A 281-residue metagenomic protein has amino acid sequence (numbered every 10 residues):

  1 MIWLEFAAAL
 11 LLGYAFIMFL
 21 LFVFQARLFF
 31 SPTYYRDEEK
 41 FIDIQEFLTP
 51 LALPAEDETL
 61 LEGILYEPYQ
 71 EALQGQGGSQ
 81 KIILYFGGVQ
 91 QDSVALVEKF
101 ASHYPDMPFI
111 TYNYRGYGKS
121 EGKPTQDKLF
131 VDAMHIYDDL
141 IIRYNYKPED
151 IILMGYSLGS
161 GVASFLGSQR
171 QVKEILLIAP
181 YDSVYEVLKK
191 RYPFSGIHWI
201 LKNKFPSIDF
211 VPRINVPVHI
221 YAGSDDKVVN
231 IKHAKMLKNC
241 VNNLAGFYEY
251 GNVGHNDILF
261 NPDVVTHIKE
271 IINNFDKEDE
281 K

Functional and structural regions predicted by a protein language model:
F6-P54: An N-terminal hydrophobic leader/cap segment in hydrolases
E56, L60-D139: Membrane-embedded segments
Y146-S157: Alpha/beta-hydrolase fold nucleophile elbow
S160-V216, D257: Hydrolase active-site cap/lid region
S207, V216, N230-N239: Short alpha-helix in the alpha/beta-hydrolase fold that links the catalytic acid
I214, H219-A222, D226: Short beta-strand/loop motif that positions the catalytic acidic residue of the alpha/beta-hydrolase fold
D225-V229, H255-N256: Acidic catalytic loop of the alpha/beta-hydrolase fold
V253-D263: Catalytic histidine-centered segment of alpha/beta-hydrolase-like enzymes
